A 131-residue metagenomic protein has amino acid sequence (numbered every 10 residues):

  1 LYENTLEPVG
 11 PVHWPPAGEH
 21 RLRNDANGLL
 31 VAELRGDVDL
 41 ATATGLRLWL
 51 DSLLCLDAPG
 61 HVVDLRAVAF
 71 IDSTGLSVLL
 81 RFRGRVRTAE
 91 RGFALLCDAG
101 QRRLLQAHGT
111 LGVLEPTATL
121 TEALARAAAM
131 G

Functional and structural regions predicted by a protein language model:
L1-A69, L80-G131: STAS-like cytosolic regulatory interaction modules
